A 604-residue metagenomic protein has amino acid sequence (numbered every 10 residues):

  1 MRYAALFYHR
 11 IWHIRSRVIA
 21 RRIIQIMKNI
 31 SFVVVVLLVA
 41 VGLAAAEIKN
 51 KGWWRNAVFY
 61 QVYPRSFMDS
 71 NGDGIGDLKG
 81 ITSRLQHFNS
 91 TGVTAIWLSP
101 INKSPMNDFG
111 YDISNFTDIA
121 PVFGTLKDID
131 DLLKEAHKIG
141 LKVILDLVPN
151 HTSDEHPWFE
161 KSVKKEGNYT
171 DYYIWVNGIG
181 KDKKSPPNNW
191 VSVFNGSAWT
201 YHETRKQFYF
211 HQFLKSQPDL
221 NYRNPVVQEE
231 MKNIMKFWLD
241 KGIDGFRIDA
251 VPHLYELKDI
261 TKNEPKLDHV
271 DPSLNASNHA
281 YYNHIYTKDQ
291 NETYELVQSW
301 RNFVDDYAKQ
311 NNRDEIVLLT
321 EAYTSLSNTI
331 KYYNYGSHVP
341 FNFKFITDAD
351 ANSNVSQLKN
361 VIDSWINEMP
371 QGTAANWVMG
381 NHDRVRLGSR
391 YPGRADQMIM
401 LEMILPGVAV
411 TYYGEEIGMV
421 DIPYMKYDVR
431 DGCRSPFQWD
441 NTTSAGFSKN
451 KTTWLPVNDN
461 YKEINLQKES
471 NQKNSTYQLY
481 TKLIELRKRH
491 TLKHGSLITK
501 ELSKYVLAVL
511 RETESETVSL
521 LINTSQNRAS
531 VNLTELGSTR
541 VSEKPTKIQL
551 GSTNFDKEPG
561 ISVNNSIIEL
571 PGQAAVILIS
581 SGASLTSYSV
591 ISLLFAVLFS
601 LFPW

Functional and structural regions predicted by a protein language model:
N29-A46, S589-P603: Cleavable N-terminal signal peptides of Sec/SRP-targeted secreted and luminal proteins
A46-K236, D240, H253-Y323, F437: Acidic/aromatic-lined carbohydrate-recognition and catalytic surfaces of CAZymes acting on diverse glycans
S153-V163, K309-N312, V317-A351, V420-V429: Substrate-binding cleft/loops of secretory-pathway carbohydrate-active enzymes
D259, E264-Y286, E295-E315, Y332-N334 (+5 more regions): Loop/helix patches that line or flank the sugar-binding groove of alpha-linked glycan CAZymes
R528-N554: Beta-strand-rich binding/interaction modules
E558-S581: C-terminal beta-strand-rich structural cap/linker in extracellular carbohydrate-active enzymes
S580-I591: C-terminal GPI-anchoring signal of eukaryotic secretory precursors
